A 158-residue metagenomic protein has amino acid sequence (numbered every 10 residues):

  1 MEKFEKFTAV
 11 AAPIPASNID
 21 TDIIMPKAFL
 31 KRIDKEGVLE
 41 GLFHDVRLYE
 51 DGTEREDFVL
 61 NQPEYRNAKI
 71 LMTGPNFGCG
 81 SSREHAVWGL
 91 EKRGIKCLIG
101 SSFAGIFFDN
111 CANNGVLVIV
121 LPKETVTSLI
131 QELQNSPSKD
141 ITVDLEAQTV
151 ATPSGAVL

Functional and structural regions predicted by a protein language model:
M1-L158: Fe-S-dependent hydro-lyases/dehydratases of central metabolism
